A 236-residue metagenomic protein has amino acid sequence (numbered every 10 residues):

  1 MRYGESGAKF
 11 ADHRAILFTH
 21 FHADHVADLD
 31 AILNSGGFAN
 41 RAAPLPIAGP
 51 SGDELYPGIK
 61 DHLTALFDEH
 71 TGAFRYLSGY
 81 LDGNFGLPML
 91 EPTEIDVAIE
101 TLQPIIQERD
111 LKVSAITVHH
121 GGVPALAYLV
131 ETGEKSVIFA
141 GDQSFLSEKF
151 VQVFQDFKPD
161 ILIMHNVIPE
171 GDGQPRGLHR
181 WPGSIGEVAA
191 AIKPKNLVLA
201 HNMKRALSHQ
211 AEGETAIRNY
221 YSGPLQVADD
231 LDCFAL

Functional and structural regions predicted by a protein language model:
M1-V137, E214-R218, P224-A235: Binuclear metal-dependent hydrolase catalytic cores
V118, D142-Q143: Residue-level structural signal for beta-strand termini and adjacent loop
S136, Q143-D232: Cap/insert and terminal regions of metallo-dependent hydrolase folds
